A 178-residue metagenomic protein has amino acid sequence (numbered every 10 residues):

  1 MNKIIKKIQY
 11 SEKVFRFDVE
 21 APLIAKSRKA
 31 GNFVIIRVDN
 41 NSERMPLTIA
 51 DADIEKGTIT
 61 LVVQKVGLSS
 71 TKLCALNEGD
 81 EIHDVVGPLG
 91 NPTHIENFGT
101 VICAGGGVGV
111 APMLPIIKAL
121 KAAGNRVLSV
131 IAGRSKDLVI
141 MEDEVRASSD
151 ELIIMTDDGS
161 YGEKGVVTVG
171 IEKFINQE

Functional and structural regions predicted by a protein language model:
M1-E78: Ferredoxin-reductase
L68-E178: FNR/FR-type flavoprotein reductase catalytic core
